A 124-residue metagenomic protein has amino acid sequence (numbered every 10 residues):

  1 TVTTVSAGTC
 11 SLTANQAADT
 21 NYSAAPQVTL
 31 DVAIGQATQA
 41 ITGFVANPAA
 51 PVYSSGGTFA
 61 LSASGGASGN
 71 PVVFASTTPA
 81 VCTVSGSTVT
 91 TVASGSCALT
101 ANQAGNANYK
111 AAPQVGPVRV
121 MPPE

Functional and structural regions predicted by a protein language model:
T1-E124: Solvent-exposed beta-strand/loop surfaces, strongest in extracytoplasmic domains of secreted and cell-surface proteins
